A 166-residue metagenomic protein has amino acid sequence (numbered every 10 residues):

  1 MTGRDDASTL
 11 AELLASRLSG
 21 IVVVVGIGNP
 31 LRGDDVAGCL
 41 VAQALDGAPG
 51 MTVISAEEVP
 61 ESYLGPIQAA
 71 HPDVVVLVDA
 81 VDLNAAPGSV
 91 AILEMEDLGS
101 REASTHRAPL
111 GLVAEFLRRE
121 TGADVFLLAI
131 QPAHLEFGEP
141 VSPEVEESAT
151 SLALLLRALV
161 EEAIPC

Functional and structural regions predicted by a protein language model:
M1-P132, E139-T150, L155-C166: N-terminal catalytic or cofactor-binding beta/alpha core of small enzyme domains
